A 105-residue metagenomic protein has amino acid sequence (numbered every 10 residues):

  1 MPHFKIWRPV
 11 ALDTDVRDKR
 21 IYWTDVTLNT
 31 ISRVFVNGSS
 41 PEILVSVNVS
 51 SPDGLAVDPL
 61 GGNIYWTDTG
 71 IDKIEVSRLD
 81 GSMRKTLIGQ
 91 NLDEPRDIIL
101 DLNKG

Functional and structural regions predicted by a protein language model:
M1, L12-T14: An edge-strand/N-cap motif at the start of beta-rich repeat modules
M1-W7, L44-N48, L87-N91: Surface loop/turn motifs at the tips and blade-to-blade linkers of beta-strand repeat domains
R8, T27, S51, G70 (+1 more regions): Beta-rich catalytic cores
D15-D18, V57-G61, L100-K104: Residue-level detector of Asp-centered blade-edge/turn motifs that repeat once per structural unit in beta-propeller
Y22-W23, Y65-W66: Residue position within the beta-strands of beta-propeller blades
F35-S39, R78-S82: Short loop/turn segments that connect beta-strands within beta-propeller blades
